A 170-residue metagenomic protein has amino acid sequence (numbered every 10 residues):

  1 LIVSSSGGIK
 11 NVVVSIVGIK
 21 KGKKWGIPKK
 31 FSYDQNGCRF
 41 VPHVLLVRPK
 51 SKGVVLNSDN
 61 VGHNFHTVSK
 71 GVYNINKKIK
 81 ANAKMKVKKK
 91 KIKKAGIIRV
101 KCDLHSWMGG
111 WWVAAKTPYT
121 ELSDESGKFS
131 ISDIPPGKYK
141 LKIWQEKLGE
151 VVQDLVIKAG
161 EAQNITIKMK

Functional and structural regions predicted by a protein language model:
L1-K170: Extracytoplasmic copper-binding redox domains, predominantly the cupredoxin/blue-copper superfamily
